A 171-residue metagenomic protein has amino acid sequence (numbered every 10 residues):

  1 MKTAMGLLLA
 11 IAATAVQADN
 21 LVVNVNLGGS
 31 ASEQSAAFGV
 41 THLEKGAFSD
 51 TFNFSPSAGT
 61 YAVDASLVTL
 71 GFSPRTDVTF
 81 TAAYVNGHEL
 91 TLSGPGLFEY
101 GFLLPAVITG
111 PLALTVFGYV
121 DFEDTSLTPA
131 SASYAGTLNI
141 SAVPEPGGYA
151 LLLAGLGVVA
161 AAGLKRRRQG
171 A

Functional and structural regions predicted by a protein language model:
M1-N20, A135-L164, G170: Short, threonine-centered small-residue motifs that mark membrane-proximal processing/anchoring sites and TM-junction
D19-A142: Mature extracellular "passenger" or substrate-interacting domains of secreted, surface-exposed proteins
E99, K165-R166: Intrinsically disordered, low-complexity segments used for protein-protein interactions
